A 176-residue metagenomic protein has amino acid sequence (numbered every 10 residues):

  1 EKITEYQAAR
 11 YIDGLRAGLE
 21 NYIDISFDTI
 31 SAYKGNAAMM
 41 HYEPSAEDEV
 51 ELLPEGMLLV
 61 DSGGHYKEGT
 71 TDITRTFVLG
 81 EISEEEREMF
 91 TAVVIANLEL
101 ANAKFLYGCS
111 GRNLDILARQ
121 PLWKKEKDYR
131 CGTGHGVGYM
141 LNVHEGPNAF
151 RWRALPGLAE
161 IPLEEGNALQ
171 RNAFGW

Functional and structural regions predicted by a protein language model:
E1-W176: Active-site neighborhoods and metal-handling regions in enzymes and metal-associated proteins
